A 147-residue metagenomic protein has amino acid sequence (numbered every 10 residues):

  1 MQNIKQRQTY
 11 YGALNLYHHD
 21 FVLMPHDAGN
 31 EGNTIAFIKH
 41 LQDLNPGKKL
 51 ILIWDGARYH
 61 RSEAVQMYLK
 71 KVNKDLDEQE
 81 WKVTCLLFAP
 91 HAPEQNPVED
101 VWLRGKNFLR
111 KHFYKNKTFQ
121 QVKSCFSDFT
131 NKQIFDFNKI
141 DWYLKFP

Functional and structural regions predicted by a protein language model:
M1-P147: Short functional hotspots at interaction and active-site rims
